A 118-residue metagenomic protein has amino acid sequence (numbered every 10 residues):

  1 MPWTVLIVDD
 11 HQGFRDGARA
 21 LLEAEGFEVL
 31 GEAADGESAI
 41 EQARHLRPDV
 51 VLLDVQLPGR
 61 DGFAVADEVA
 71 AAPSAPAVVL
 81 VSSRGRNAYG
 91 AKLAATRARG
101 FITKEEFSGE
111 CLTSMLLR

Functional and structural regions predicted by a protein language model:
D9, D54, S82: Active-site residues of response regulator receiver
Q12-G31: Two-component/phosphorelay signaling modules centered on CheY-like receiver
D35-S38, D61-A64: Acidic catalytic/metal-coordinating carboxylates
R44-L46, E68-P76, T96: Conserved phosphotransfer cores of two-component systems
L46-L52, L57: Active-site beta3 strand of CheY-like receiver
P58, R86: The feature encodes the CheY-like receiver
G62, L93-G100: As written
